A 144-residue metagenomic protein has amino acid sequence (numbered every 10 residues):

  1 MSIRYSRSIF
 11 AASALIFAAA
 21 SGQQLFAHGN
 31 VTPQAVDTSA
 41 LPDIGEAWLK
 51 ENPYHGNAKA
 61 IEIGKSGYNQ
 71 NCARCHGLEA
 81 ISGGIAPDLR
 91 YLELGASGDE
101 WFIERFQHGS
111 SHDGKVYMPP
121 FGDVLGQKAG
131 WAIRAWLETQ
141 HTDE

Functional and structural regions predicted by a protein language model:
S2-A11: Bacterial N-terminal signal peptides that target proteins for export
A11, I16-F17: Classic N-terminal secretory signal peptides
F17-Q24: C-terminal segment of classical bacterial N-terminal signal peptides
A27-Q34, Y54, G83-Y91, H108-H141: Axial heme c-ligation environment in periplasmic c-type cytochrome domains
P33-G67: Electrostatic cytochrome c docking/interface patches
I63, G77-Q107: Gly/Gly-Pro-rich "capping" loops immediately C-terminal to redox-active cysteine motifs in periplasmic/lumenal
G64, Y68-L78, F102, M118 (+1 more regions): The canonical Cys-X-X-Cys-His
G67, T142-E144: Short sequence/structural segments immediately N-terminal
